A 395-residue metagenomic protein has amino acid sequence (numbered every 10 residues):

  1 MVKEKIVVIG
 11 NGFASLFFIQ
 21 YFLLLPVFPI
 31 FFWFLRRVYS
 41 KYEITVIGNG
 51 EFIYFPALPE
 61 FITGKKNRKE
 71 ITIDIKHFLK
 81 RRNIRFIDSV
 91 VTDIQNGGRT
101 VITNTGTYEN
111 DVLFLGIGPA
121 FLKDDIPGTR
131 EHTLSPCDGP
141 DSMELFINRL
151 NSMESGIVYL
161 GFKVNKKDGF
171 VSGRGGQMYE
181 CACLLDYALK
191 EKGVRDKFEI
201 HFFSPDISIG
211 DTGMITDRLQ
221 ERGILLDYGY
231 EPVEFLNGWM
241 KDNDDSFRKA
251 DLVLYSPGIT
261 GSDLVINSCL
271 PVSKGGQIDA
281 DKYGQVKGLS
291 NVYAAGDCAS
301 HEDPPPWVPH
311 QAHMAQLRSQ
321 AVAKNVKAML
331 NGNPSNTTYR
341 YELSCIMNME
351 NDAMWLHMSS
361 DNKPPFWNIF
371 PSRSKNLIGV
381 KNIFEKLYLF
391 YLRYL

Functional and structural regions predicted by a protein language model:
V2-I84, K167-I209: Beta1-alpha1 glycine-rich phosphate/pyrophosphate-binding loop at the start of Rossmann-like nucleotide-binding domains
V2-V7, N83-E180, L184-E191: FAD-binding core/adjacent interface of flavoenzyme oxidoreductases
I9, Y108-A120, K249-G258, S319: Short hydrophobic core segments
Y42-T45, R82-V101, D186-A280, N333-P334: A Rossmann-like FAD-binding core segment of flavoenzymes
R130-E154, R248-Q316: FAD-site-proximal beta/loop scaffold in flavoenzymes
K167-L184, T212-R222, Q311-R318, I346-M358: Short, electropositive alpha-helical surface patch
G173, A295-Y341: A conserved FAD-binding loop/helix module that cradles the flavin
A323-L395: C-terminal, flexible cofactor-proximal segment of oxidoreductases
